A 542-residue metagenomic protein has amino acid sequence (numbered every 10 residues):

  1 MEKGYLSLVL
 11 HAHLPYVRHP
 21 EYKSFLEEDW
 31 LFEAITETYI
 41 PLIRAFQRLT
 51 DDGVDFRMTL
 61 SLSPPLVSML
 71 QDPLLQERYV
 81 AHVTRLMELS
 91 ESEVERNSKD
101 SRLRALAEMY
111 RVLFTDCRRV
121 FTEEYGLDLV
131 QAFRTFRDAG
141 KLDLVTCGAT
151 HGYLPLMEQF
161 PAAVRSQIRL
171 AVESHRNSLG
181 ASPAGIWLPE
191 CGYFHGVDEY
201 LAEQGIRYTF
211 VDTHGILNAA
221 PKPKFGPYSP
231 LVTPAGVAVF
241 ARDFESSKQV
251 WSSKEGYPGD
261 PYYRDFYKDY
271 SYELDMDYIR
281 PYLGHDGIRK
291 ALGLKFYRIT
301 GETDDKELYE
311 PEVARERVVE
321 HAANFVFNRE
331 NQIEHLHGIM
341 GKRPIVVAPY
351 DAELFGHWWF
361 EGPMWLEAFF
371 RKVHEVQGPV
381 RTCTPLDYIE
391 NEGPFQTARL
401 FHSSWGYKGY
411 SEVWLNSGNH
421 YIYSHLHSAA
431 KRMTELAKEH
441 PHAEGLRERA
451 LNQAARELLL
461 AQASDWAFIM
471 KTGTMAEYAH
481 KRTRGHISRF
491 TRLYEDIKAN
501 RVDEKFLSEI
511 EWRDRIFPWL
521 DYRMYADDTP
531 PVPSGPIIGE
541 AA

Functional and structural regions predicted by a protein language model:
E2, Q47-D55, D128-T146, R165 (+2 more regions): Acidic (Asp/Glu)-rich catalytic clusters
E2-R57, L62-E108, V112, A220-A542: Active-site and substrate-binding clefts of carbohydrate-active enzymes
S61-L66, G148-T150, G185-F194, H214 (+1 more regions): Short, solvent-exposed turn/loop segments enriched in Gly/Ser/Thr/Pro and often Arg
E91-Q131, T135-P155: Active-site-proximal, well-structured secondary-structure segments within enzyme catalytic domains
G148-L170: Glycine-rich phosphate-binding "P-loop"
A163-L188, N328-M340, P344-P349: CE4/NodB-like, metal-dependent polysaccharide N-deacetylase domain that modifies extracellular/periplasmic N-acetylated
S182-Y193, D351-F355, M475: Conserved short loop/turn motifs at secondary-structure junctions
G192, V197-R207, K222: Hydrophobic, small-residue-rich alpha-helical packing segments that form membrane-like cores
